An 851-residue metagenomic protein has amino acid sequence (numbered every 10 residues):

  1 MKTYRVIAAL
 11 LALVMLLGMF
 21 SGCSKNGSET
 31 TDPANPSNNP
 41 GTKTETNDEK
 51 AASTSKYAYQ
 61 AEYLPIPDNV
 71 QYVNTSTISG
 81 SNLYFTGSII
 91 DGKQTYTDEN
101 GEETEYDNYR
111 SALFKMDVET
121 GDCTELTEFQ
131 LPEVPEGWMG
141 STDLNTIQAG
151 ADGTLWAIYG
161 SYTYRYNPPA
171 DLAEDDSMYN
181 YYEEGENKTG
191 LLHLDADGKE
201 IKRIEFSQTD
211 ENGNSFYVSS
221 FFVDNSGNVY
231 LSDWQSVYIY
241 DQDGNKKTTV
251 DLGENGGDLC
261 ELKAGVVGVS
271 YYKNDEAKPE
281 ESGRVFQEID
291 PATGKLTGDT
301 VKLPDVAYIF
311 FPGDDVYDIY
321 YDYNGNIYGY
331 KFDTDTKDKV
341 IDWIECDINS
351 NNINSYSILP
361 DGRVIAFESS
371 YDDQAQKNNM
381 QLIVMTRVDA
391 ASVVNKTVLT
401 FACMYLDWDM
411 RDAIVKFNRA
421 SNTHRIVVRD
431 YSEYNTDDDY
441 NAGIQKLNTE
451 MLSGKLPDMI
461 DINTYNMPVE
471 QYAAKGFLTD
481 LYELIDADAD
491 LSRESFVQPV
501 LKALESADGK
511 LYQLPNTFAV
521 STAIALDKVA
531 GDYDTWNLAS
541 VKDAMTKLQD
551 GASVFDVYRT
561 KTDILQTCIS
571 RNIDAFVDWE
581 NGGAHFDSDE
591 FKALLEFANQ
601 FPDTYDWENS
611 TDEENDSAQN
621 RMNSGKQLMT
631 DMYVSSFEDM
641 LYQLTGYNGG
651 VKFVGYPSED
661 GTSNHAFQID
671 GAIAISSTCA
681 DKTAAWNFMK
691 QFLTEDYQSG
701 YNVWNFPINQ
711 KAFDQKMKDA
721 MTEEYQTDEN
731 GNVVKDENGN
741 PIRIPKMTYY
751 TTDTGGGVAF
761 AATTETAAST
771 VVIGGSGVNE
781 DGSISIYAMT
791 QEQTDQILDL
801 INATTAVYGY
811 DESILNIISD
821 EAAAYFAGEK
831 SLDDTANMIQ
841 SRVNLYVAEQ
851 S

Functional and structural regions predicted by a protein language model:
S24-F114, V118-G121, I147, G160-S161 (+10 more regions): Conserved N-terminal structural module of periplasmic/extracytoplasmic solute-binding proteins
D122-G140, I201-S215, I344-C346, N435: Surface-exposed loop and turn segments in beta-propeller and other repeat-based domains that flank or scaffold
V427-F496, K510, Q619-S624, L628-M629 (+1 more regions): Extracytoplasmic "Venus flytrap"/periplasmic binding protein-like
N466-T522, W536-S540, V651-P657: Hinge/lid segment of periplasmic solute-binding proteins
Y482-S495, D574-E596, G655-H665, G828: Short, solvent-exposed loop/beta-turn-alpha elements that line the ligand-binding surface or hinge of extracytoplasmic
N581-D616, L641-Y642, G649-P657: Glycine-centered hinge/linker elements that transmit conformational signals in sensory and ligand-binding systems
L644-T727, V733-V734, G739-Y749, V758: Extracytoplasmic/periplasmic substrate-recognition and gating elements
F667, V734, N738-V843: C-terminal capping/gating helix-and-loop segments adjacent to ligand/active sites or protein-protein/ligand interfaces
